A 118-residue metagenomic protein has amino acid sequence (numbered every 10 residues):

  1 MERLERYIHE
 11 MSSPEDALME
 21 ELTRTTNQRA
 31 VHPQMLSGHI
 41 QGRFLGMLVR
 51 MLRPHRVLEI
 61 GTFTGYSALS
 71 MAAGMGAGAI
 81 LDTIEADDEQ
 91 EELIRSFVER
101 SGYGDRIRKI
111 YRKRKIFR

Functional and structural regions predicted by a protein language model:
M1-M19, R24, R29-V31: N-terminal auxiliary segments of SAM/dcSAM-dependent transferases
Q34-L36: N-terminal small-domain helix-loop-helix segment of the aminotransferase-like
G38-R118: S-adenosylmethionine/decaboxylated-SAM
